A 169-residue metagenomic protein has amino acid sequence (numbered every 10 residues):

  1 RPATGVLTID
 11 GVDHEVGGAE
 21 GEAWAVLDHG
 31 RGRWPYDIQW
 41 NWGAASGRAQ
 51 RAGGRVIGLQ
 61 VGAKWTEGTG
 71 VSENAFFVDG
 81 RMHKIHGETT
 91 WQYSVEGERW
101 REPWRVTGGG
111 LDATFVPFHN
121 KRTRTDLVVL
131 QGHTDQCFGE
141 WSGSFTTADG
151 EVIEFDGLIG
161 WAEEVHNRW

Functional and structural regions predicted by a protein language model:
R1-W169: Structured soluble/peripheral alpha/beta segments that form catalytic or ligand/cofactor-binding pockets
